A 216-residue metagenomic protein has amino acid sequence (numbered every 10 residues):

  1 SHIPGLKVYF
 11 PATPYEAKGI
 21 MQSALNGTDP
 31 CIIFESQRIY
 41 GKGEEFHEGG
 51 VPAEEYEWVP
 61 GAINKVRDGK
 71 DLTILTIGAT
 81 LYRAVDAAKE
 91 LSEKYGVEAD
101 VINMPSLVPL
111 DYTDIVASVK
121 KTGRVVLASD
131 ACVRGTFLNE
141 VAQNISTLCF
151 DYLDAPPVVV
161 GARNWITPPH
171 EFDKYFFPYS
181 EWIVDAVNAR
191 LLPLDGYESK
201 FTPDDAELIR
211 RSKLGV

Functional and structural regions predicted by a protein language model:
S1-G27, A162, T167: Conserved thiamine diphosphate
D29-P30, D71: Short, surface-exposed beta-edge/turn micro-motifs
Q37-V216: Thiamine diphosphate
